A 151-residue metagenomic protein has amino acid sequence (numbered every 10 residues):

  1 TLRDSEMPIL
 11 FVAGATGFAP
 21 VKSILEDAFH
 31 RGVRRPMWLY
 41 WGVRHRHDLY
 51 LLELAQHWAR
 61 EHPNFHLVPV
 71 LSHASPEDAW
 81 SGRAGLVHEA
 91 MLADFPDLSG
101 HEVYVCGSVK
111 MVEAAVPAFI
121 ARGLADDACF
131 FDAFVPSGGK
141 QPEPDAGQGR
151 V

Functional and structural regions predicted by a protein language model:
T1-F11, S23-H30, H45, L71-H73 (+1 more regions): FAD-binding FR-type
L10-A13, V105: Catalytic cysteine-centered active loop of the rhodanese-like fold, especially the PTP/DSP P-loop
G14-A15, V43: Fold-independent oxyanion-binding glycine-rich loops and adjacent beta-strand/coil segments at enzyme active sites
T16-V21, M111: Hydrophobic/small residue at the entry helix of a nucleotide-binding pocket
A19-E26, E53-Q56: Internal, well-ordered alpha-helical scaffold/interface segments that support domain packing or protein-protein contacts
P36-V151: Reductase modules of NAD(P)H-dependent flavoproteins
